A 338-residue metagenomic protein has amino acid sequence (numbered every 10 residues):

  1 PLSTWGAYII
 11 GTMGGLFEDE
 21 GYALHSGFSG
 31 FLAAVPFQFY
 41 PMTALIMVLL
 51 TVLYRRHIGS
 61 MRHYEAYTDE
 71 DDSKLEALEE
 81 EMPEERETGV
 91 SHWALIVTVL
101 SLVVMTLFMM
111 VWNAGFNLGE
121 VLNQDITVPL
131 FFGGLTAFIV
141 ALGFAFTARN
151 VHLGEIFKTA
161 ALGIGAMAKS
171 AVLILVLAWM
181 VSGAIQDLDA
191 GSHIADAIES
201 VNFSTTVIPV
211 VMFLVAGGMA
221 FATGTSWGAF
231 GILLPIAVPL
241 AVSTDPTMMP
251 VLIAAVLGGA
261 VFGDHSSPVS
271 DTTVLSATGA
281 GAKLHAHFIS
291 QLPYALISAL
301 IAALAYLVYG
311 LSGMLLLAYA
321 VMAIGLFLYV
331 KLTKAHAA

Functional and structural regions predicted by a protein language model:
P1-E70, R86-W93, T273-Y329: Membrane-core helix-loop-helix motifs of multi-pass transport proteins
P1-I9, G224-I236, P268-T272: Transmembrane helix boundary and interhelical junction motifs in multipass membrane proteins
P1-T4, Q38-P41, A178-Q186, M219-T225 (+2 more regions): Helix-loop-helix module between adjacent transmembrane segments
A33-T51, D125-F138, M249-D264: Alpha-helical transmembrane segments
F37-F39, H92, L130-F131, I164-V172 (+3 more regions): Membrane-interfacial loop-to-helix junctions in multi-pass transporters
F39-P41, V52-L53, D69-M180, I297-A338: Hydrophobic transmembrane alpha-helices of multi-pass small-molecule transporters
V172-A178, N202-L240, T244, M249 (+1 more regions): Hydrophobic alpha-helical transmembrane segments of multi-pass integral membrane proteins, predominantly secondary
A260-L275: Short helical (or helix-break) motifs at transmembrane helix termini and adjacent helical loops in multi-pass membrane
